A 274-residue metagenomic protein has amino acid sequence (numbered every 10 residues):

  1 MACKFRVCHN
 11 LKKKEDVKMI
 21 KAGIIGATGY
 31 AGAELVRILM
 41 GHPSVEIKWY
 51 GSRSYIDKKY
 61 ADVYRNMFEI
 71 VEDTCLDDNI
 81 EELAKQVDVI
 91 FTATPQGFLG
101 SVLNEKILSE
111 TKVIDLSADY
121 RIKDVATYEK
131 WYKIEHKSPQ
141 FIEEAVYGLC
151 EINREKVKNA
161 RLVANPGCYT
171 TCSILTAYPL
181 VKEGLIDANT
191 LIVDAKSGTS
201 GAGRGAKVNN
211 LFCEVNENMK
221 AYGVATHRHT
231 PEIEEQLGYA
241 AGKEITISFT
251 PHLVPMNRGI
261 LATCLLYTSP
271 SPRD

Functional and structural regions predicted by a protein language model:
A2-C3, K13-E15, I20-E217, Y222: N-terminal Rossmann-like NAD(P) cofactor-binding subdomain of oxidoreductases, focused on the glycine-rich
H9-N10, D274: Intrinsic-disorder-associated, low-complexity terminal segments enriched in Asp/Asn/His/Tyr and depleted of Lys/Arg
T230-F249: Oxyanion-binding "anion nests"
T250-V254: Short, solvent-exposed loop/turn elements at beta->coil junctions and helix N-caps that rim active or binding pockets
M256-L265: Active-site pocket-lining segment
Y267-D274: Conserved small/polar residues in nucleotide/adenosyl-binding loops
